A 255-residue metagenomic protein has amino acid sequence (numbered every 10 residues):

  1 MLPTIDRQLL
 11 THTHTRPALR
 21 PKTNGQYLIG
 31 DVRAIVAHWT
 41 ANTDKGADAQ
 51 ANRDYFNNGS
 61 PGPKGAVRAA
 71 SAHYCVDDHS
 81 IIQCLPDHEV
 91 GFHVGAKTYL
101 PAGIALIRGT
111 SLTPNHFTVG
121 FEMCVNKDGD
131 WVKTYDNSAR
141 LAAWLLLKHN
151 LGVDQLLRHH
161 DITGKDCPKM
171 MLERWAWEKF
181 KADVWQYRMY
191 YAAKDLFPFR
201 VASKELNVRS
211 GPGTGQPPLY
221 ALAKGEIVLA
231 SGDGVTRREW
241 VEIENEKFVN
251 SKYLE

Functional and structural regions predicted by a protein language model:
M1-P114: N-terminal catalytic cores of peptidoglycan-degrading enzymes
M1-T15, N24-I29, T110-G120, C124-L196 (+1 more regions): Basic/polar, cationic surfaces and motifs that engage anionic cell-wall and phosphate/carboxylate ligands
D31-R33, R68-A70, D77-S80, N115-F117 (+5 more regions): Residues that flank catalytic or metal-binding motifs in active/ligand-binding sites
A41-D44, S80, N126-D128, N150-G152 (+3 more regions): Acidic glycine-/aspartate-rich tracts in secreted/extracellular proteins
P212-P217: Short alpha-helix capping/helix-loop boundary micro-motifs
A221-E255: SH3/SH3-like beta-barrel superfamily modules
